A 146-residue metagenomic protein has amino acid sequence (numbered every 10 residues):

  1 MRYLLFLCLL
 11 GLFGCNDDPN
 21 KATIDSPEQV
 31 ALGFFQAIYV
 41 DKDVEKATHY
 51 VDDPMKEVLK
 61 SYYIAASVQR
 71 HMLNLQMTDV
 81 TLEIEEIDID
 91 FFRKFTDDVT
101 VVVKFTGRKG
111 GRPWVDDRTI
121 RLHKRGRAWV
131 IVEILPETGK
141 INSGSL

Functional and structural regions predicted by a protein language model:
M1-D17: Sec-dependent bacterial lipoprotein signal peptides
C15-V40: Short, low-complexity N-terminal intrinsically disordered segments enriched in polar/charged residues
P27-L32, A66, L73, D117-I120 (+1 more regions): Generic alpha-helical hydrophobic packing signal
G33-D41, Y50-V58, R125: Structured segments of extracytoplasmic/periplasmic soluble domains in secreted or envelope-associated proteins
V44-T96: Short solvent-exposed beta->alpha transition segments
D90-L146: Exposed beta-sheet edge and beta->alpha loop/turn motif
